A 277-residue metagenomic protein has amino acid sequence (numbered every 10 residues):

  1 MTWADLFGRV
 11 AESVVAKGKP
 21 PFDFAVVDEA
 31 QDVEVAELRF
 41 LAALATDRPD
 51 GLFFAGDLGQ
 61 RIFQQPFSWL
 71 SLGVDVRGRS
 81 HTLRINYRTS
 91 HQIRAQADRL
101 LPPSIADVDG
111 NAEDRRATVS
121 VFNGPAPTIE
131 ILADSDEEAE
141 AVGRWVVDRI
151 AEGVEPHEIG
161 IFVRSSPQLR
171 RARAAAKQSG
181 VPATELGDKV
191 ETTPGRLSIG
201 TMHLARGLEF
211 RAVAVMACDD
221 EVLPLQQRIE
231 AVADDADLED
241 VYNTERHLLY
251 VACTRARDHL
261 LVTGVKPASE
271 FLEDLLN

Functional and structural regions predicted by a protein language model:
M1-D23: Accessory N-terminal region flanking or inserted into the helicase ATPase core in nucleic-acid motor proteins
K17-T184, D188-L197, M202-A233, V241-N243 (+4 more regions): Conserved helicase motor core of SF1/SF2 NTP-dependent helicases
